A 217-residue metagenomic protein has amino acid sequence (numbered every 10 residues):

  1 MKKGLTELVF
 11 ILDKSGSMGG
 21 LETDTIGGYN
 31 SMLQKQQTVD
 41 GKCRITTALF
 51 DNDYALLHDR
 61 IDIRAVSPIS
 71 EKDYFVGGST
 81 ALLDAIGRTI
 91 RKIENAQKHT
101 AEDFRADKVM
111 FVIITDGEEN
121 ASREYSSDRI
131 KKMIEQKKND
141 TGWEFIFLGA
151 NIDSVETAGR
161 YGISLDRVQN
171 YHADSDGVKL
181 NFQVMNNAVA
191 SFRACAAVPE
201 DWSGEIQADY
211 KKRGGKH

Functional and structural regions predicted by a protein language model:
M1-H217: Acidic, low-complexity intrinsically disordered regions
